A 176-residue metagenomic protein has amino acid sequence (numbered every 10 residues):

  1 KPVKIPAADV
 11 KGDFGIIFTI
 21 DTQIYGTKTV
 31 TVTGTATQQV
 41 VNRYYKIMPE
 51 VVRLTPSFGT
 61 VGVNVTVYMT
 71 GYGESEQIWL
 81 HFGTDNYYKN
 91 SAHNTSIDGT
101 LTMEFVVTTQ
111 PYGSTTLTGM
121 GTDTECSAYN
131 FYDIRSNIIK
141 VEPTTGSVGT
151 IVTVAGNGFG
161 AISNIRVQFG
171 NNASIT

Functional and structural regions predicted by a protein language model:
K1-T176: Extracytoplasmic/secretory-pathway segments with low complexity and glycosylation-like composition
